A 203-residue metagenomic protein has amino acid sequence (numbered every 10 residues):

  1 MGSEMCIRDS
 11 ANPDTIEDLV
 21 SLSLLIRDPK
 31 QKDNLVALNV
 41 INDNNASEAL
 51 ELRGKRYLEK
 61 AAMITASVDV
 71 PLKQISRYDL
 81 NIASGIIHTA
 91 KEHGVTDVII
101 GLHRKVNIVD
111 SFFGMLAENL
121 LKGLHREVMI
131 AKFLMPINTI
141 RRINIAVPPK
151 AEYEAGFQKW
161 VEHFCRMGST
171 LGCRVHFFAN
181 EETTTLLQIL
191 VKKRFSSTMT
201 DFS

Functional and structural regions predicted by a protein language model:
G2-I7: Short, small-residue-biased leader/transition segments that mark boundaries at the very start of proteins
R8-S203: Structured cytosolic domains appended to multi-pass membrane proteins
